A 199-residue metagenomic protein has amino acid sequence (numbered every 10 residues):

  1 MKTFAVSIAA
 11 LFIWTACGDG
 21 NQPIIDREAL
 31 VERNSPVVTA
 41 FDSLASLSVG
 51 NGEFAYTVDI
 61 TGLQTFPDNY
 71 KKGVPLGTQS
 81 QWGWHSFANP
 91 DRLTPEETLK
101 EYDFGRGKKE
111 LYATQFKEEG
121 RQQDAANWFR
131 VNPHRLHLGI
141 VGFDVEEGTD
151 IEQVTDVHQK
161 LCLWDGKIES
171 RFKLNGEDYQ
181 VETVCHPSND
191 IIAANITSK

Functional and structural regions predicted by a protein language model:
K2-S7: Sec-dependent signal peptide recognition, specifically the positively charged N-region followed immediately by
T15-A16: C-terminal motif of bacterial Sec signal peptides marking the signal peptidase cleavage site
N21-K199: Aromatic-residue-lined binding/catalytic grooves and analogous aromatic/hydrophobic interfacial grooves in multimeric
